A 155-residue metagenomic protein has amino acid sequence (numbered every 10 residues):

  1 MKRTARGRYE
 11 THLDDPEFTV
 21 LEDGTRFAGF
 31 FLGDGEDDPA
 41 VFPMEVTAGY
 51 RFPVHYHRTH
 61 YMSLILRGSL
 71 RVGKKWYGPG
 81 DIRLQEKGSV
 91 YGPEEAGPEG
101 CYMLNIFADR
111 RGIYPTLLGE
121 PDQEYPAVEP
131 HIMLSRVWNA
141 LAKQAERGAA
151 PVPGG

Functional and structural regions predicted by a protein language model:
M1-D37, D122-Y125, H131-G155: A short, N-terminal "cap"/entry segment at the start of jelly-roll beta-barrel domains of the cupin/DSBH fold
L21, T25-L32, D37-Y56, E86-V90: Conserved short histidine dyad/triad with adjacent acidic residue
D38, Y56-R58, W76-Y77, A96-G97: Short glycine/proline-enriched turns and hinge-like loops at secondary-structure junctions
P39-V41, I82, G100-Y102: Structural motif
M44-V46, I65-G68, P93, Y102-I106: Short, well-ordered beta-strand segments in beta-rich or mixed alpha/beta enzyme and ligand-binding folds
A48, H57-V72, P79: Glycine- and acidic-residue-biased ligand/ion/polar-headgroup-sensing regions
H60-Y61, L118-P126: Short intrinsically disordered coil segments
W76, K87-L117: Ligand-binding loop in jelly-roll beta-barrel domains
